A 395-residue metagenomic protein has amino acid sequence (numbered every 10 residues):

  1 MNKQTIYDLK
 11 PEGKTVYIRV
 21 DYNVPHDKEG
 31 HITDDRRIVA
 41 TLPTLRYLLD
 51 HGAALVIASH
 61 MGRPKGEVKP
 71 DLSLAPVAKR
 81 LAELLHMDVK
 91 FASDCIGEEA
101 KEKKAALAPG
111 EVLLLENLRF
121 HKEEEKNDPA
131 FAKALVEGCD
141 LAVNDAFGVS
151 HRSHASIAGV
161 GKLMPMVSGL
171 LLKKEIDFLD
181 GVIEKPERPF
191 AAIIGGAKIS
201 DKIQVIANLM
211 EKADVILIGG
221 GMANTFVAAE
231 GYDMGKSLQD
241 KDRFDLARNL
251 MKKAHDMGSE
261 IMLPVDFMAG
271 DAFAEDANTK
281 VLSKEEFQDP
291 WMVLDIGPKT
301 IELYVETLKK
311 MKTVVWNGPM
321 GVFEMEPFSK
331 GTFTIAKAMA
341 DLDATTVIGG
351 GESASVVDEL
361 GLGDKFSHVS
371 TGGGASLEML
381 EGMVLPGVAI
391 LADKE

Functional and structural regions predicted by a protein language model:
M1-E395: Active-site loop-to-helix "anion-binding N-cap" substructures in soluble metabolic enzymes
